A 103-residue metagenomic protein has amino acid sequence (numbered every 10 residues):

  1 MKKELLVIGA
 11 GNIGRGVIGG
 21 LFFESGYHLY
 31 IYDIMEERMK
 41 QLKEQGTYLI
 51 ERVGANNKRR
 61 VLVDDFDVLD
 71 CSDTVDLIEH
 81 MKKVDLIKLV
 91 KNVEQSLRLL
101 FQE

Functional and structural regions predicted by a protein language model:
M1-I34, K40: N-terminal phosphate-binding or glycine-rich loops at protein starts, especially the Walker A/P-loop of NTPases
M1-L6, R60-L69, E94-L99: Phosphate-binding glycine-rich loops and adjacent basic patches that engage nucleotide phosphates, nucleic-acid
K2-K3, K40-K43, K58, K82-K83 (+1 more regions): Context-gated lysine
V7-I8, N12-V17, F23, V75-V84 (+1 more regions): Domain-scale recognition of functional cores that engage charged ligands
Y27-E79: Glycine-rich phosphate-binding loop and adjoining beta1-alpha1-beta2 segment of Rossmann-like nucleotide-binding folds
